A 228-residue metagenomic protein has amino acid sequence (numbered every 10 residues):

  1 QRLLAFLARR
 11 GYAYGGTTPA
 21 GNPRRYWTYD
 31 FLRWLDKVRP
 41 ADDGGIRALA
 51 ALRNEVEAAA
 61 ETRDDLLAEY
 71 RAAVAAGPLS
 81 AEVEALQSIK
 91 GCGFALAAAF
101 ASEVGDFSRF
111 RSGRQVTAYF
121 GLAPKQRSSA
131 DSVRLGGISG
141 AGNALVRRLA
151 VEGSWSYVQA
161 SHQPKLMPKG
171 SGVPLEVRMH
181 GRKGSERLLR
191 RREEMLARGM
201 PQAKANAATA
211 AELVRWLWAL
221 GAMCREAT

Functional and structural regions predicted by a protein language model:
Q1-A85, G172-S185: Glycine-rich, often acidic, oxyanion-interacting loops/wings at catalytic, nucleic-acid, or phospho-protein interfaces
Q1-L3, R63-L66, G105-R109, W155-K165 (+1 more regions): Short helix-capping/linker segments at secondary-structure and domain boundaries
Q1-L4, Y29, I46, A50-R53 (+6 more regions): Non-catalytic, well-ordered alpha-helical scaffold segments
G21, L49-R53, A76-L79, K90 (+2 more regions): Conserved phosphate/pyrophosphate-binding and hydrolysis machinery centered on Walker-type P-loop NTPases, extending
R24-W27, R134-L135, P168, L213: Short secondary-structure boundary/hinge segments and terminal tails
A85-S88, F94, A99-R198, Q202: Phosphate-backbone recognition surface of nucleic-acid-processing proteins
L189-A227: Charged substrate- and nucleic-acid-binding regions of tRNA-handling and nucleotidyl-transfer enzymes, centered on
